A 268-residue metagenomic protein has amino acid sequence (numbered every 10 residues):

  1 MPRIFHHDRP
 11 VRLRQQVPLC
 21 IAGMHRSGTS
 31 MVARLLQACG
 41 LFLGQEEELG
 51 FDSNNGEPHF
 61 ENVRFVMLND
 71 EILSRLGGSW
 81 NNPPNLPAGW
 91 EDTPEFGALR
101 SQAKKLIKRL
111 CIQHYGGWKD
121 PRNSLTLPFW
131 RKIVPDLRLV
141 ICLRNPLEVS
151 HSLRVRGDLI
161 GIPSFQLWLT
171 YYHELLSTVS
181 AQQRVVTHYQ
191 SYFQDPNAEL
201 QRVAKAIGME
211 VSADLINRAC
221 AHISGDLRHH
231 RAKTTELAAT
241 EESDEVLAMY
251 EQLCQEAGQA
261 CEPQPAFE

Functional and structural regions predicted by a protein language model:
M1-L99, H222-D226: PAPS-dependent sulfotransferase catalytic core
M1-Q15, T93-G97, L176, K205-E268: PAPS-dependent sulfotransferases, especially Golgi type II membrane carbohydrate sulfotransferases
C20, C39, V63-V66, C111 (+4 more regions): Generic recognition of cysteine residues
Q45, K119-D120, M249-E251: Pocket-edge structural micro-motifs
N54-P58, L127-P128, D195-E199, S224-R228: Short, solvent-exposed polar/charged micro-motifs at secondary-structure junctions
N69-I72, I160-L169, K233-E242: A polyampholytic, Gly/Pro-enriched intrinsically disordered region
S74-G78, G97-D214: PAPS-dependent sulfotransferase catalytic domain
